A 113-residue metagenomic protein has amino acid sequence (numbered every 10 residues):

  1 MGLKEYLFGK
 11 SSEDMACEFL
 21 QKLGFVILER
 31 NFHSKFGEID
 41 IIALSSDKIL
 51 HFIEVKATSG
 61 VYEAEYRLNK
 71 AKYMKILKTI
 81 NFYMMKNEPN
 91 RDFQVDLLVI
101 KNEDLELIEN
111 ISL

Functional and structural regions predicted by a protein language model:
M1-R30: Acidic-basic catalytic patches of nuclease active cores, encompassing PD-(D/E)XK and other metal-cofactor nuclease
F25-V26, L50-F52, D92: Hydrophobic "anchor" residues on beta-strands that sit immediately upstream of conserved functional sites
R30, L50, D104-L105: Predominantly a core beta-strand signature of beta-propeller blades across repeat-based propeller domains
F32-S34, A43, A57, V99: Short, glycine/acidic-enriched loop or turn micro-motifs at the edges of active sites
K35-E38, N102: Short acidic/glycine-enriched loop/turn segments that link adjacent beta-strands
I39-A43, K48-V61, I76: Conserved catalytic cores of phosphodiester-cleaving nucleases, focusing on short active-site segments
G60-F82: Mg2+/Mn2+-dependent nuclease catalytic core
K86-L113: Domain-level recognition of nuclease-like catalytic cores that cleave nucleotide substrates
